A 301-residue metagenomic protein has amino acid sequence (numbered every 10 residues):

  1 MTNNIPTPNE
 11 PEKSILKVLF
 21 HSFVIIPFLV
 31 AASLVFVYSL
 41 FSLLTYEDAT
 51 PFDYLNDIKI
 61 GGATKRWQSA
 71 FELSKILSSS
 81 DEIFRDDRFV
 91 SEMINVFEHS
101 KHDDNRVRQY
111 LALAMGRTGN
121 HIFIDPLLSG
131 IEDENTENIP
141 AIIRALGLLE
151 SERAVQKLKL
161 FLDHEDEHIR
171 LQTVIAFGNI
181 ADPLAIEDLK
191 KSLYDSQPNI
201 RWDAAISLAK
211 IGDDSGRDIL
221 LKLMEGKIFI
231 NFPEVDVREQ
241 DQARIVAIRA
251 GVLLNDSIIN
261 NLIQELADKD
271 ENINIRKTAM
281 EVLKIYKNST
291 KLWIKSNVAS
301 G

Functional and structural regions predicted by a protein language model:
M1-L19: N-terminal Lys/Arg-rich, disordered targeting/topogenic segments
M1-P6, D81, P198, K291-W293: Low-complexity, Gly/Pro
H21-S42: Hydrophobic membrane-insertion alpha-helices, especially the h-region of bacterial N-terminal signal peptides
Y38-T45, K65-I83, N105-N120, S129 (+7 more regions): Structural detector for internal amphipathic alpha-helices that build alpha-solenoid repeat scaffolds
T45-I58, S79-H99, N120-E132, S151-D163 (+4 more regions): Amphipathic alpha-helical scaffolding segments comprising HEAT/armadillo-like alpha-solenoid repeats
P51-F71: Short extracytoplasmic/periplasmic juxtamembrane "stem" segments immediately C-terminal to an N-terminal membrane anchor
G61-G62, K101-D104, E134-N135, E165-D166 (+4 more regions): Short inter-helical turns and helix N-cap capping residues of alpha-solenoid HEAT/ARM repeat scaffolds
E265-E281: C-terminal/domain-terminus segments
